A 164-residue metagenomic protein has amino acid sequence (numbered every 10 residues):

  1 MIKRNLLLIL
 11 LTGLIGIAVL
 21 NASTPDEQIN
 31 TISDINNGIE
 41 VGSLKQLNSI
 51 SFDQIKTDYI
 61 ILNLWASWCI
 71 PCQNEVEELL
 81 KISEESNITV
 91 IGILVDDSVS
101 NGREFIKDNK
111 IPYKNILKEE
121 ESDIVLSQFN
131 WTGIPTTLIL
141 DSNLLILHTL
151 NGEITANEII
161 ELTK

Functional and structural regions predicted by a protein language model:
M1-S43, K164: N-terminal targeting signals for export/organelle localization
G38-I60, L126: A short beta-strand-turn-helix
E40, W65, I91: Conserved Rossmann-like nucleotide-binding pocket used by diverse enzymes that bind dinucleotide cofactors
D58-I60, L64-W68, G133: Short pre-active-site segment immediately N-terminal to redox-active cysteine/selenocysteine motifs in thiol-based
L64-K81: Conserved redox-active cysteine motifs that mediate thiol-disulfide chemistry, especially di-cysteine Cys-X(1-2)-Cys
N74, E84, T89-E121, I134: Conserved segment of the thioredoxin-like fold in thiol-based oxidoreductases
V76, L80, V99-I106, L126 (+1 more regions): Extracytoplasmic/secreted envelope proteins and their assembly/folding machinery, especially bacterial periplasmic
D108-I111, K118-T163: Thiol/disulfide oxidoreductase modules built on the thioredoxin-like
